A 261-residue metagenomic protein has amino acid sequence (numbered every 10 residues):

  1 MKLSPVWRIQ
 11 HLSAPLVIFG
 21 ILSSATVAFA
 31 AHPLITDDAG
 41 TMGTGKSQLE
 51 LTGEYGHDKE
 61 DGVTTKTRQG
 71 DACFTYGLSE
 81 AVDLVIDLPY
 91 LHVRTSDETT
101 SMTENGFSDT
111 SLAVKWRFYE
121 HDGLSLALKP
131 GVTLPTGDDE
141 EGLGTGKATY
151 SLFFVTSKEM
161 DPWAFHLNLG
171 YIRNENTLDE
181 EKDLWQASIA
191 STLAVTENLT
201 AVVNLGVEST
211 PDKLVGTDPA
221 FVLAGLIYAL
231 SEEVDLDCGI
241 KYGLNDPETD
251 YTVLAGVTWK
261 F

Functional and structural regions predicted by a protein language model:
K2-L16: Bacterial N-terminal signal peptides that target proteins for export
L3, F19, A30-A31: Generic alpha-helical structural signal
W7-R8, F19, A113, A127: Generic N-terminal leader/processing signal
S13-A25: Bacterial N-terminal signal peptides
F29-F261: Transmembrane beta-barrel domains of Gram-negative outer membranes and organellar outer membranes
